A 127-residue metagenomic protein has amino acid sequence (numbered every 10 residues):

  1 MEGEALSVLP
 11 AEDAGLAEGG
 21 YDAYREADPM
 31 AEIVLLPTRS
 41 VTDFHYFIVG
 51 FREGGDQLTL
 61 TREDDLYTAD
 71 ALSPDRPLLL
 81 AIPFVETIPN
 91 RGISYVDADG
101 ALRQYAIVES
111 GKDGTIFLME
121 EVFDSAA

Functional and structural regions predicted by a protein language model:
E2-E26, R103-A127: Extracellular beta-sheet/turn segments enriched in Thr/Pro/Gly and aliphatic residues
L6-G54: Short, surface-exposed binding/anchoring microloops in extracellular/periplasmic proteins
A17-Y21, E32, R62-L66, P77-L79: Short structured motifs
I33-L35, F44-Y46, L80, R91-Y95 (+2 more regions): Hydrophobic beta-strand residues in large extracellular and virion-surface proteins
V49-L58, A98-G100: Change "in extracellular beta-sheet-rich domains … of secreted and cell-surface proteins" to "in beta-sheet-rich domains
G54-S73, I107-G111: Solvent-exposed serine/threonine-rich low-complexity stretches and specific carbohydrate-binding patches
D56-L60, A69, I93-Y95, Q104 (+1 more regions): Short linear proline/tyrosine/threonine-rich motifs used for host-factor recruitment and membrane trafficking/assembly
D65-A101: Short, solvent-exposed, Trp/other aromatic-anchored flexible loops in extracytoplasmic proteins
